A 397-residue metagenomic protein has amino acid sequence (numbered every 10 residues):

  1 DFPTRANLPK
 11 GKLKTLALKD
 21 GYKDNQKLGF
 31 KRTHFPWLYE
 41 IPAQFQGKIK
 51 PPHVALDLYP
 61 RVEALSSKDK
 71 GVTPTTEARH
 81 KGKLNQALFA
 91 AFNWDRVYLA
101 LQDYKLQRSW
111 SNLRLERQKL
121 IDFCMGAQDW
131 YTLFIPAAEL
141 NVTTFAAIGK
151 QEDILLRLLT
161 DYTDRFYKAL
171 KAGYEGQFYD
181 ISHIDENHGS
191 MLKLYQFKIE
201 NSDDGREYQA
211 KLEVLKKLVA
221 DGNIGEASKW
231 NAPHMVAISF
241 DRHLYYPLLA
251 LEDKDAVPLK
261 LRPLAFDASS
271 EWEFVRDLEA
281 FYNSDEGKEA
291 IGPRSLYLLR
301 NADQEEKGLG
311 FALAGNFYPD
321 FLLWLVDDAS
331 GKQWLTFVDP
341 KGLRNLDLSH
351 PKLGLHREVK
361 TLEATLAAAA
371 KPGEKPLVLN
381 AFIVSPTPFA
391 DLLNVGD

Functional and structural regions predicted by a protein language model:
D1-D397: Helicase-associated low-complexity regulatory tails and linkers flanking the ATPase motor
